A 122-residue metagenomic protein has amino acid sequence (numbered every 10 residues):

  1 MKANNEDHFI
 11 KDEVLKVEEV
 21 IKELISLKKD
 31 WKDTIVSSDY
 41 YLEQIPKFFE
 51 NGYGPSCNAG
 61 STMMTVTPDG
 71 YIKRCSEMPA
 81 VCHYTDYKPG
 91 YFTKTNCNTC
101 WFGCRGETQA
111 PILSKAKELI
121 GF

Functional and structural regions predicted by a protein language model:
M1-A59, P68, K73: Radical SAM enzyme [4Fe-4S]-AdoMet core and its adjacent flexible, acidic and glycine-rich loops/tails across
N51-N58, D69-F122: Flexible mid-to-C-terminal extensions adjoining Fe-S/redox cofactors in radical SAM and related proteins
